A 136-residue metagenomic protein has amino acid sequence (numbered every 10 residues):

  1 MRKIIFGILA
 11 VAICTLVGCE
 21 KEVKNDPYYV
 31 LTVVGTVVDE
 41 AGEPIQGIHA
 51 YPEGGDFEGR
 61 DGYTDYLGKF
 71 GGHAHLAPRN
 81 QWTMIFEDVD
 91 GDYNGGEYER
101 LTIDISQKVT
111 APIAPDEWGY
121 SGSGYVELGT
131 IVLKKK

Functional and structural regions predicted by a protein language model:
M1-G18: Sec-dependent bacterial lipoprotein signal peptides
C19-T32, T36-D39, K135: Beta-strand-rich domain onsets/edges
Y28, G124-K136: Conserved "repeat-terminator" motif of extracellular CCP/Sushi domains
P44-Q46: Short acidic/proline- and small/hydrophobic-mixed sequence motifs that coincide with surface turns and coil-to-beta
I48-P52: Hydrophobic beta-strand segments
D56-H73: Short, acidic Ser/Thr/Gly-rich low-complexity loop/linker segments typical of extracellular and cell-surface proteins
G71-T83: Short Pro-Gly-centered beta-turn/loop motif in secreted/extracellular proteins
G91-Y125: Structured interaction patches on ligand/partner-binding surfaces of diverse proteins
